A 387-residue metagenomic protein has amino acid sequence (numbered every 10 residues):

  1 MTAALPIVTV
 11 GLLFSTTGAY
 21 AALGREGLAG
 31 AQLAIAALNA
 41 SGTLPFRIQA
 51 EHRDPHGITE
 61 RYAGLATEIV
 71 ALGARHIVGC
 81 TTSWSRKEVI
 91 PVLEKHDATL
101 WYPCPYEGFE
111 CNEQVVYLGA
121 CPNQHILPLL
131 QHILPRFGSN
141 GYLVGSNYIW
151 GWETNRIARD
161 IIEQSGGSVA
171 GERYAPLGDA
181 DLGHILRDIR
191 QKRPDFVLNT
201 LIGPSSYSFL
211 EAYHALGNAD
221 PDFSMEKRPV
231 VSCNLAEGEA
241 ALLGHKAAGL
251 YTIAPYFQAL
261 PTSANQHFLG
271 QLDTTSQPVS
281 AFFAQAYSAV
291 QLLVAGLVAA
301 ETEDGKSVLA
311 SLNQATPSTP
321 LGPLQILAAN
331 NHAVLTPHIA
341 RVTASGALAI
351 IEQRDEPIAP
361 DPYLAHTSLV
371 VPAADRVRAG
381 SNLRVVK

Functional and structural regions predicted by a protein language model:
A4, G11-Q32, R53-P55, V279-F283: Extracytoplasmic "Venus flytrap"
E26-G27, S41-G108: Beta-alpha junction/loop-to-helix N-cap segments that form part of ligand/metal-binding clefts
S41-H56, N112-Q114, I162-D179: Short beta-strand elements in bilobed, periplasmic/extracellular small-molecule ligand-binding domains
I69-T81, Y102-P103, Y142-L143, R193-F209 (+2 more regions): Periplasmic-binding protein-like
L118-R173: An alpha-beta-alpha
L216-Y287: Extracellular/periplasmic periplasmic-binding protein-like sensory domains
V298-S311: Short, charged, surface-exposed loops that flank catalytic or proteolytic processing sites
L321-K387: Solvent-exposed, acidic/polar segments of extracytosolic/periplasmic ligand-binding ectodomains
